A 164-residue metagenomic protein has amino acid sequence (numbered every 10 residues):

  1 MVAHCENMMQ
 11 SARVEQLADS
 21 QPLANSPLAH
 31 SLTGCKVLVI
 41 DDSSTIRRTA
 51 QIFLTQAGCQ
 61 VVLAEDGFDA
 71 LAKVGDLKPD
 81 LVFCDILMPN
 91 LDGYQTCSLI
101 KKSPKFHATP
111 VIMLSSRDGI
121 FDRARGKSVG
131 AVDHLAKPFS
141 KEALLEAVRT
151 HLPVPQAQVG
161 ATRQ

Functional and structural regions predicted by a protein language model:
R48-Q56: Charged docking surfaces used in two-component/phosphorelay signaling
G58-E65, K73: Short hydrophobic/Thr-rich beta-strand motif most characteristic of the beta2 strand and flanking loop of CheY-like
L77-F83: Active-site beta3 strand of CheY-like receiver
M88: Receiver (REC) domain active-site loop signature in two-component systems and cognate sites in sensor histidine kinases
V132: Short, glycine/charged-rich "phosphate-handling" switch motifs in NTP-dependent and phosphotransfer domains
F139-V148: C-terminal output helix
